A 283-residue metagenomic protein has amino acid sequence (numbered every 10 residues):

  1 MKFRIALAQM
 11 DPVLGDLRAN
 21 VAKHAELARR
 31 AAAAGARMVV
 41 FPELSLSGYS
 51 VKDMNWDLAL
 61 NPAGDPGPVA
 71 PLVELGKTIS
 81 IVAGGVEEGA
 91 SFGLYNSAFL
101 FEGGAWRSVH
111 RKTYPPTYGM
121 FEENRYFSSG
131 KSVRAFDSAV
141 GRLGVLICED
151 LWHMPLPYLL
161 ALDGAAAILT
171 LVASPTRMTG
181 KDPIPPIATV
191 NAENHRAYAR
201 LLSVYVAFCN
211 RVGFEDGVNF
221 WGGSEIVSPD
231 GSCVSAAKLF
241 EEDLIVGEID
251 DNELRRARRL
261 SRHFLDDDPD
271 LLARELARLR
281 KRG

Functional and structural regions predicted by a protein language model:
M1-L7: Extreme N-terminal starter segment of soluble prokaryotic enzymes
Q9-G15: Short polar catalytic/cofactor-binding loops
L17, E26-G103, R107-K112, S174-A197 (+1 more regions): Cys-nucleophile CN-hydrolase/nitrilase-fold catalytic domain and related Cys-dependent amidase chemistry that acts on
A22-A36, P155-G164: Short amphipathic alpha-helices and their capping/turn segments at secondary-structure boundaries
P62-G64, G89-A167, L171-E193, R258-L265: Active-site catalytic loop in hydrolytic enzyme cores
G64-V82, C148, W152-D243: CN hydrolase (nitrilase-like) catalytic-core segments centered on the catalytic cysteine and neighboring Lys/Glu
A83-G85, N96-L100, R134, S224-I226 (+1 more regions): Short beta-strand scaffold segments in enzyme catalytic cores
R255-G283: A short C-terminal boundary segment appended to hydrolase-like catalytic domains
